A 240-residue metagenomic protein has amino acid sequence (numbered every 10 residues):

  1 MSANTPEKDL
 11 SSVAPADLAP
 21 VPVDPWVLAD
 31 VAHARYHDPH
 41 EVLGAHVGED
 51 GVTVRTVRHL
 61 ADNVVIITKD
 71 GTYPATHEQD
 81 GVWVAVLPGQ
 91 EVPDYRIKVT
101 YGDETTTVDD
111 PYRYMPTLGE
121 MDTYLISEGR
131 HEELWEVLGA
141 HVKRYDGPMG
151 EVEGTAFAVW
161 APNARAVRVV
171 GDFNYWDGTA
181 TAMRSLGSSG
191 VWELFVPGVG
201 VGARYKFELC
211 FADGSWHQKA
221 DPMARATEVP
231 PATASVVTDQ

Functional and structural regions predicted by a protein language model:
M1-E49, D80-A161, L186-Q240: The feature marks proteins involved in alpha-glucan
H46, R55-V57, A75, W160: Short secondary-structure boundary/capping segments within folded domains
T53-R55, V65, P74, V84 (+3 more regions): General beta-strand recognition
V57-N63, W160-V167: Short proline/glycine-enriched turn/loop motifs at strand-loop junctions of beta-rich domains
N63-D70, A166-Y175: Change to "...patches in solvent-exposed regions of secreted, membrane-anchored, or virion-exposed structural
G71-G81, A85, G178-G187: Short, surface-exposed loop motifs enriched in S/T, G, D/E and P with embedded aromatic residues
G71-P74, T105-V108, V167, T179-T181 (+2 more regions): Short beta-strand segments
